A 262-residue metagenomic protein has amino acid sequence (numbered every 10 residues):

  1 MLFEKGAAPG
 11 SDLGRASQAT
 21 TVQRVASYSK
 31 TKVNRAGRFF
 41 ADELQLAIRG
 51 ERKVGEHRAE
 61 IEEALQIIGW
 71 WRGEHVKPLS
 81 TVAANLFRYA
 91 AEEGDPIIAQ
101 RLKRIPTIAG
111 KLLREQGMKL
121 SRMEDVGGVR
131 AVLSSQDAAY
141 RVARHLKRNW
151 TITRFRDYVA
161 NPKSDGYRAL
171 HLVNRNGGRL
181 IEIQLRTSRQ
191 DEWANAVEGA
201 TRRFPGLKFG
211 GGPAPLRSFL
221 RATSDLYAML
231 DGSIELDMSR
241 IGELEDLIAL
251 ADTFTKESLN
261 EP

Functional and structural regions predicted by a protein language model:
L2-G6, G14-E63, I68, R72-E74 (+1 more regions): An acidic, glycine-/histidine-flanked metal-binding catalytic module
E63-R114: Surface-exposed, low-hydrophobicity interaction/linker segments
V82, A139-H145: Hydrophobic side chains in well-ordered alpha-helices
S121-D125: Short, flexible turn/loop "capping" segments at secondary-structure junctions
A131: Residue(s) in the substrate-gating loop at a strand-loop-helix junction that position the organic substrate next
S134-A138: Helix N-cap motif at beta-to-alpha junctions
A143-L146, W150-N176, L180: Short Gly/Thr-rich strand-loop-strand
